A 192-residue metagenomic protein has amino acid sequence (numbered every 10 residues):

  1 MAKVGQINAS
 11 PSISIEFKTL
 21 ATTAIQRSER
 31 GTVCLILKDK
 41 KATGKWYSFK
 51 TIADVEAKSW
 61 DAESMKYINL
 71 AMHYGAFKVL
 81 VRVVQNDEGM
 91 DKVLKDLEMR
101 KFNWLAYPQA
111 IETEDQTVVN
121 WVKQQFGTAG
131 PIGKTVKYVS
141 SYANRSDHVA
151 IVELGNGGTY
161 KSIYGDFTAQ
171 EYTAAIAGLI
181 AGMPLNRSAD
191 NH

Functional and structural regions predicted by a protein language model:
M1-H192: Surface-exposed assembly/interface segments
